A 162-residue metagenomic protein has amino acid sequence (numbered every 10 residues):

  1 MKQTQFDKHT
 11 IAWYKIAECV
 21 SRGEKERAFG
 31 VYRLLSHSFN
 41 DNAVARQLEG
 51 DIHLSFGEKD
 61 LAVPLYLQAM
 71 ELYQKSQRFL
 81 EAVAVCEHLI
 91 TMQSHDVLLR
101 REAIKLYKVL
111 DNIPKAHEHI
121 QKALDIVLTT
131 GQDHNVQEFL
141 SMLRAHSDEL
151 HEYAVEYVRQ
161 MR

Functional and structural regions predicted by a protein language model:
M1-R162: Repeat-based scaffolding regions
